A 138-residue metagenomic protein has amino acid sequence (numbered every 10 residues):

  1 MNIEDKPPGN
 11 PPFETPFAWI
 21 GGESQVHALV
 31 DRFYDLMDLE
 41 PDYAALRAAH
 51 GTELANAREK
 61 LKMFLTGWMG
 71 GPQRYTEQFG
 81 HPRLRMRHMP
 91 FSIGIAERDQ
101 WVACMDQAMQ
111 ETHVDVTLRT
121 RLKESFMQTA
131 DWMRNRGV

Functional and structural regions predicted by a protein language model:
M1-V138: Core of compact, soluble alpha-helical bundle domains
